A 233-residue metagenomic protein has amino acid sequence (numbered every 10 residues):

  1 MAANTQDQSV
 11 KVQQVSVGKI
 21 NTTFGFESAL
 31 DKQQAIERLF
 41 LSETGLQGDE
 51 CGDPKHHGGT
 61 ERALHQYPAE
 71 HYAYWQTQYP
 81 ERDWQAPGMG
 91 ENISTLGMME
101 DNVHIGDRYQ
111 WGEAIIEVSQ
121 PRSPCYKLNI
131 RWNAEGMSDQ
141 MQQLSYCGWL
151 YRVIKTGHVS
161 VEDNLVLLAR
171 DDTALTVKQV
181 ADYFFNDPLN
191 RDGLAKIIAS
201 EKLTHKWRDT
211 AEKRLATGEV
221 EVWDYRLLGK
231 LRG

Functional and structural regions predicted by a protein language model:
M1-I130, G136-M137, D172-G233: Electropositive, beta-rich accessory/interaction domains or terminal extensions that provide binding surfaces
E37, C147-W149, V161-D163: A short pocket-lining beta-strand/turn micro-motif at the edge of beta-sheets
T95-L96, N102, G148-K155: Short alpha-helix capping/helix-loop boundary micro-motifs
G106, T156, S160-D163: Loop/turn positions that initiate beta-strands
W132-D139, Q143-V153: Active-site glycine-rich loop that binds ribose-phosphate moieties when present
I154-G157, D172: Short, contiguous, pocket-lining structural segments that sit at or immediately flank catalytic/ligand-binding sites
N164-A169: Short hydrophobic beta/alpha edge segments that flank linear recognition/processing sites
